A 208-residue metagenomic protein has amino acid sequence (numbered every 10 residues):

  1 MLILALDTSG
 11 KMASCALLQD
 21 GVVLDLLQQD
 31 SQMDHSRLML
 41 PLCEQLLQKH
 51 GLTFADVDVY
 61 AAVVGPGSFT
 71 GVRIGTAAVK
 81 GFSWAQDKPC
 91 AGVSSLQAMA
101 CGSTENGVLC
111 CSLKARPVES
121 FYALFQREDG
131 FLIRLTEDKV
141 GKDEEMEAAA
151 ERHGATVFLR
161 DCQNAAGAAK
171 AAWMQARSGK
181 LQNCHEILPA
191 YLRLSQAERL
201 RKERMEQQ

Functional and structural regions predicted by a protein language model:
M1-V22, D34, A91-Q208: Oxyanion-binding and handling regions
Q29-D30: Surface loop/turn motifs at the tips and blade-to-blade linkers of beta-strand repeat domains
H35-H50, L96: Short, well-ordered amphipathic alpha-helical segments that serve as non-catalytic structural scaffolds within diverse
L38-P41, A77, G81, A98 (+1 more regions): Short amphipathic alpha-helical face segments that pack within enzyme cores and frequently flank/anchor catalytic
C43-D58, R127-D129, A150-A155: Phosphate/pyrophosphate-binding loops at sites that engage ATP/ADP/AMP, CoA/4′-phosphopantetheine, polyphosphate
Q48-A55, S83-V93: Phosphate-handling active-site elements
V59-P89: DPxDG-like acidic metal-binding loop motif
